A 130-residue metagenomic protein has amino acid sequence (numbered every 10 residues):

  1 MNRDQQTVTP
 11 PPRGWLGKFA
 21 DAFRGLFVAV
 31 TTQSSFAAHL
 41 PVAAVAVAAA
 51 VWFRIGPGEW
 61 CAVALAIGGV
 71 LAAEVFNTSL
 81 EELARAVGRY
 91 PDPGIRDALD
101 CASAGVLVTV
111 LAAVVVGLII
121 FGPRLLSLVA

Functional and structural regions predicted by a protein language model:
M1-S79, V87, P91, S103-A130: Hydrophobic alpha-helical transmembrane segments
I95-C101: Membrane-interface alpha-helices at helix entry/exit sites of multi-pass transporters
